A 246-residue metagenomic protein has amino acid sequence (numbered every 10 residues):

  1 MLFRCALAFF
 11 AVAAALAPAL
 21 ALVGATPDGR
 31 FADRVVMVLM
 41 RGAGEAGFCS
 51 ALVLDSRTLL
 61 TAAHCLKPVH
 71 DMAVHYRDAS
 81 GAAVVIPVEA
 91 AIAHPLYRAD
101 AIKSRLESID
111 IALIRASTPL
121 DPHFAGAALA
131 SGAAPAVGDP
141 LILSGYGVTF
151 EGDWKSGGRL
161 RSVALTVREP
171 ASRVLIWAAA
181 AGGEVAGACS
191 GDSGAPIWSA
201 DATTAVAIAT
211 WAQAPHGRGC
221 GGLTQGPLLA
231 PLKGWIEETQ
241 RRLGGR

Functional and structural regions predicted by a protein language model:
C5-A17: Bacterial N-terminal signal peptides
L22-R30, R41-A43, M72-P122, A130-A133: Conserved catalytic-core segment of clan PA serine endopeptidases
P27-V36, G47-F48, L52-K67, V74 (+3 more regions): C-terminal subregion of chymotrypsin/trypsin-like serine protease catalytic domains
G29-R57, R105, A128-G132, F150 (+1 more regions): N-terminal targeting signals for Sec/Tat export/insertion, comprising classic cleavable signal peptides
G44, L59, C65-K67, R98 (+4 more regions): Solvent-exposed loop/turn segments at secondary-structure junctions within structured extracellular/periplasmic domains
A51, I86-A93, L141, L165-V167: Short, surface-exposed loop motifs enriched in S/T, G, D/E and P with embedded aromatic residues
A91, G187-A188: Short loop/turn motifs that recur once per blade in beta-propeller domains
E107-G187, G222-E237: Chymotrypsin/trypsin-fold serine protease catalytic domain
